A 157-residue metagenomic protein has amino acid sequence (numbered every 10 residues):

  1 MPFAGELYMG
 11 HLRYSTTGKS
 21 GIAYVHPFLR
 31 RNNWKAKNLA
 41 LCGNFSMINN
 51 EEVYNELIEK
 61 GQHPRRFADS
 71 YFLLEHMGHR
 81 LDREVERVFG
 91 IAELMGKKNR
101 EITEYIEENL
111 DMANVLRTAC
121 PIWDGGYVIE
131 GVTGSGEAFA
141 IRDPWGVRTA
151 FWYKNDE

Functional and structural regions predicted by a protein language model:
M1-E157: Conserved short alpha-helical segments that host acidic/polar catalytic motifs at enzyme active sites
